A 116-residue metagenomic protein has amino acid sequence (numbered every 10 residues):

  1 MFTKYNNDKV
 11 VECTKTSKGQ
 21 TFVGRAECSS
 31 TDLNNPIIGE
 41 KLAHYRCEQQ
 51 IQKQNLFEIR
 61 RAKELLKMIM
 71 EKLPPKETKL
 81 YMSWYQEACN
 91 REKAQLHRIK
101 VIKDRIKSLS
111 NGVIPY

Functional and structural regions predicted by a protein language model:
M1-Y116: Catalytic phosphate/metal-binding cores of nucleic-acid and nucleotide-processing enzymes, i.e., regions that mediate
